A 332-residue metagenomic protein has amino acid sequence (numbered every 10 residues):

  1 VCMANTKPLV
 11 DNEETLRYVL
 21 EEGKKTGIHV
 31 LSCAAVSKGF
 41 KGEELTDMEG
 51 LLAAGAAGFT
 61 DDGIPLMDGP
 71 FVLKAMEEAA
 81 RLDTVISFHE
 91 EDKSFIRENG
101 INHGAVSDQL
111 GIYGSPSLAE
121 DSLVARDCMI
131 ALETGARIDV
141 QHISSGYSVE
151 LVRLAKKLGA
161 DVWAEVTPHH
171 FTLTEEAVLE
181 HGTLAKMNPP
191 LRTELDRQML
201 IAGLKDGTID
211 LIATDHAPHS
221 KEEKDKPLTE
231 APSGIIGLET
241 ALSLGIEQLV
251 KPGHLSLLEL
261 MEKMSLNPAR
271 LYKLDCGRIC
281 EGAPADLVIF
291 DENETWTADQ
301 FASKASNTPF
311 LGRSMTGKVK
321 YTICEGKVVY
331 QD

Functional and structural regions predicted by a protein language model:
V1-G23: Metal-associated gating/positioning segment near the N- to mid-region
M3-K7, A35-S37, I64, E91-D92 (+3 more regions): Short, ordered loop/turn segments at secondary-structure junctions
N12-T15, I28-H29, A79-T84, D161-W163 (+1 more regions): Short acidic, glycine/proline-enriched helix-loop-strand junctions
E21, E43-I212: Histidine/acidic residue-rich metal-binding segments in metalloenzymes
E21-V36: A glycine-rich helix N-cap at a beta->alpha junction
Q109-R137, L184, K205-D206, D210-I212 (+1 more regions): His/Asp/Glu-enriched, well-ordered alpha-helical/loop segment that forms or immediately abuts the divalent-metal
P227-E230, P284-Q331: C-terminal cap of metal-dependent C-N hydrolases
